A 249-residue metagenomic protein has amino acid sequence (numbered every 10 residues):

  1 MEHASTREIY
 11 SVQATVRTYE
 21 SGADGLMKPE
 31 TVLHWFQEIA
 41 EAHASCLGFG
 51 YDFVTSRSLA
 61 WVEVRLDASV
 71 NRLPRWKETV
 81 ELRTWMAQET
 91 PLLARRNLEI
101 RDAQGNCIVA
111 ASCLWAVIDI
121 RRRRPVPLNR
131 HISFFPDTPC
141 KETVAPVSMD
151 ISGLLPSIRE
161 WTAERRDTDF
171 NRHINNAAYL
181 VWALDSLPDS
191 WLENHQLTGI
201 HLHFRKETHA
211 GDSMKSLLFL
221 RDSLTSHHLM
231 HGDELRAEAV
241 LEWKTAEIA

Functional and structural regions predicted by a protein language model:
E2-E63, A110-S112, I118-T198: Hot-dog-fold acyl-thioester-processing enzymes
E2-V12, D67-D150, T208-A210, F219-A249: HotDog/MaoC-like acyl-thioester-processing domains
S58-L73, H195-E207: Small beta-barrel nucleic-acid-binding modules, principally OB-folds
E78-T79, L155-S157, D212-S213: Short coil-to-beta-strand transition motifs
W161-T245: Acidic/His-leaning functional-site neighborhoods
